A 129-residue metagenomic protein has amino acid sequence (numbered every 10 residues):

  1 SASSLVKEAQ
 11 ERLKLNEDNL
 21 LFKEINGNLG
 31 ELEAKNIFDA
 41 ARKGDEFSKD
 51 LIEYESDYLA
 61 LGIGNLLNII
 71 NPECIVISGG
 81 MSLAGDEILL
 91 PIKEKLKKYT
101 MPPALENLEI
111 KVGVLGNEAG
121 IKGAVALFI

Functional and structural regions predicted by a protein language model:
S1-I129: ATP-binding/phosphotransfer module of carbohydrate and carboxylate kinases, centering on a glycine-rich
